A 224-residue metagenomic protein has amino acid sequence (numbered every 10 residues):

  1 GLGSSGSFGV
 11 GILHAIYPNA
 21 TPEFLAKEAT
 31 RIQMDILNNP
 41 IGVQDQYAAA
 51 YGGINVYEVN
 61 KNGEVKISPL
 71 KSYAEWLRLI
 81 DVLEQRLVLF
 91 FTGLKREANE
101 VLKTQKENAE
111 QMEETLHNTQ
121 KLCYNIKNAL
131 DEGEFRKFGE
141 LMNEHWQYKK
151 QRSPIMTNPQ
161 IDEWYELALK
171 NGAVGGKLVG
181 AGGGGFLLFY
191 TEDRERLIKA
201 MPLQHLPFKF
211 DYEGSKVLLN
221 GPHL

Functional and structural regions predicted by a protein language model:
G1-L2, Q151: A generic structural signal for short coil/turn motifs at secondary-structure boundaries
L2-P22: DPxDG-like acidic metal-binding loop motif
P18-P22, K27-P40, Q44-K177, L188-L224: C-terminal nucleotide
G185: Conserved glycine-rich beta-strand-loop-beta hairpin in the small C-terminal domain of fold type I
